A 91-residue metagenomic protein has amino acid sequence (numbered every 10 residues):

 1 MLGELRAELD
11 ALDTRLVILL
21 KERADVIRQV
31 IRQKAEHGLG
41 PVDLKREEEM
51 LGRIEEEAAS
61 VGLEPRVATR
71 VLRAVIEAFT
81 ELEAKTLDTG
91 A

Functional and structural regions predicted by a protein language model:
M1-A91: Domain-level signature for soluble enzymes in the chorismate/prephenate branch of the shikimate pathway
